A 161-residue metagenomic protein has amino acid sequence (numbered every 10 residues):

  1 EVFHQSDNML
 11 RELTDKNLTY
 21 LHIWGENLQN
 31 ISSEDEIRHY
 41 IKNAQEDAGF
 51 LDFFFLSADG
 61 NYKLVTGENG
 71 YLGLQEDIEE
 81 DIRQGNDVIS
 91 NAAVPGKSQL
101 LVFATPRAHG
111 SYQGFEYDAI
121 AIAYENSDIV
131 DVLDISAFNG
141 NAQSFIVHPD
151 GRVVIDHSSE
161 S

Functional and structural regions predicted by a protein language model:
E1-D35, A48-F50: Juxtamembrane extracytoplasmic/periplasmic/luminal helical "stalk" adjacent to the first N-terminal
E1-L10, F53, D87-G96, S144-I146 (+2 more regions): Short intrinsically disordered, low-complexity coil segments enriched in acidic
V2, S6, L28, A44 (+2 more regions): Alpha-helix boundary/capping residues
D15, T19, D35-H39, E76-E80 (+1 more regions): Generic alpha-helical secondary structure signal
L21, L51-L56, A142-F145: Short, hydrophobic-rich beta-strand element in sensory/regulatory alpha-beta domains
N30, N61-Y62, Y71, V153 (+1 more regions): Flexible, glycine-rich phosphate/dinucleotide-binding loops and adjacent beta-alpha linkers at cofactor/substrate
S33-G49, A108, A119-S161: Solvent-exposed, extracytoplasmic
E46-F54, D59-D128, V132-I135: Extracytoplasmic/periplasmic ligand-binding sensor regions of membrane-associated signaling proteins
